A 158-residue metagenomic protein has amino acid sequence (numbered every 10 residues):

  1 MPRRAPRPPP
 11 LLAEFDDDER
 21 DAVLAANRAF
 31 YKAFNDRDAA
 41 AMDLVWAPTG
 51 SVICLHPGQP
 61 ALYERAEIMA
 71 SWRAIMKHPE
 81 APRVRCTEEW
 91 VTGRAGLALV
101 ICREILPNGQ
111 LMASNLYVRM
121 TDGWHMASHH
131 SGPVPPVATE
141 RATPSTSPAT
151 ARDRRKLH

Functional and structural regions predicted by a protein language model:
M1-A41, V52-H158: A beta-strand edge to alpha-helix "cap/lid" segment located at domain peripheries
V45-W46: Conserved catalytic core of Hanks-type protein kinase domains
